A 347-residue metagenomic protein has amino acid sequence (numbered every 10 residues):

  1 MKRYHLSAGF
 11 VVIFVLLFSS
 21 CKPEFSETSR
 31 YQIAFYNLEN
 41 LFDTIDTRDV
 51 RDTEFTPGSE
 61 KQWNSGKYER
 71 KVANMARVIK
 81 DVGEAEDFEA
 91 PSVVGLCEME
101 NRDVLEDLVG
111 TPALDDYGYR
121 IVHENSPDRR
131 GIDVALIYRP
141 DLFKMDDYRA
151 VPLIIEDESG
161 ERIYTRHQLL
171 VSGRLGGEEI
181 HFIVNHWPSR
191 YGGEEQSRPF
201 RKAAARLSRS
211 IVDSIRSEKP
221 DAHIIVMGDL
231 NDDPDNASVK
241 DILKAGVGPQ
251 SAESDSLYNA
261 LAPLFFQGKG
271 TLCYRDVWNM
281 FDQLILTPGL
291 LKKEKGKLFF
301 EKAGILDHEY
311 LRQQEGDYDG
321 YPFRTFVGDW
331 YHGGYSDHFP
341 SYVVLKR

Functional and structural regions predicted by a protein language model:
M1-T28: Bacterial Sec-dependent N-terminal signal peptides
C21-P112, V122-V134, L311-G320, K346-R347: N-terminal, active-site-proximal structural segment of metallo-dependent hydrolase catalytic domains
C21-P23, S214-I224, D232-R347: Metal-dependent phosphoester-hydrolase catalytic domains
Y36-E39, C97-E100, H123-P127, R139-P140 (+5 more regions): Active-site-proximal beta-strand/loop segments in catalytic clefts of secreted hydrolases
P57-Y68, A90-L96, H123-E124, D157-S159 (+4 more regions): Second-shell loop/turn segments in exported
M99-E179, N185-W187: Structured beta-strand-rich core segments of catalytic domains in phosphoester-bond hydrolases
D103-E106, R130-D133, Y191-E194, D233-S238 (+1 more regions): Extracytoplasmic/secreted cell-surface and envelope-processing proteins
H123, L169-L264: Extracytoplasmic, non-cytosolic globular domains
